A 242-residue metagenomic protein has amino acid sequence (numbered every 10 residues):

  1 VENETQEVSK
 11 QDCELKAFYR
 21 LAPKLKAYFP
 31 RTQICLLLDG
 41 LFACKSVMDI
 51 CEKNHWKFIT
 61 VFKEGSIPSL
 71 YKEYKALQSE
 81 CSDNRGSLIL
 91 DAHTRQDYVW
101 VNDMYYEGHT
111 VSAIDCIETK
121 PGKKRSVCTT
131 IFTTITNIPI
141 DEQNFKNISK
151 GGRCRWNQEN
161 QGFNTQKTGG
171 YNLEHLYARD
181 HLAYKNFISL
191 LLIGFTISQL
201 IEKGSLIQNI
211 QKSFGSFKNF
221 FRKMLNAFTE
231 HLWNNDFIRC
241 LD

Functional and structural regions predicted by a protein language model:
V1-I50, N54-W56: Conserved, well-structured functional cores that handle cations and Mg-NTP chemistry
C13, Q143, Q161, K185-I188: Conserved active-site and cofactor/substrate-binding residues in soluble primary-metabolism enzymes
F18, L36-L41, F58, T134 (+2 more regions): Short, conserved catalytic/metal-binding motifs centered on acidic residues
P23, A27, S79, S198-E202 (+1 more regions): Generic secondary-structure signature for well-ordered alpha-helical cores
V61-R155: An anionic, glycine-rich sequence signature occurring as long contiguous blocks
R85-I89, H93-Y98, K167-H181, N186 (+1 more regions): A short, flexible helix-boundary coil/loop motif
E142-Y177: Short amphipathic alpha-helical "interface-anchor" segments enriched in bulky aromatics
